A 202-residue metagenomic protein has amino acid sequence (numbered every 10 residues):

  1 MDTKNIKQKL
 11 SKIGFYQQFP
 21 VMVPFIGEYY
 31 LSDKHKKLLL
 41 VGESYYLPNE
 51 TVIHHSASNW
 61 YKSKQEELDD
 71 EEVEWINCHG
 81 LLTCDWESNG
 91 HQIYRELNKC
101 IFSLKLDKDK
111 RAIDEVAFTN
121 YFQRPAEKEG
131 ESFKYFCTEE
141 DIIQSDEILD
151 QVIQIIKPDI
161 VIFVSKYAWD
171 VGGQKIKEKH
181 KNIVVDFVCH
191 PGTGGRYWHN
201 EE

Functional and structural regions predicted by a protein language model:
M1-F15, F133-D150, Y167-E202: C-terminal capping/extension of enzyme domains
D2-I156, I160: A polyanion-binding, active-site-adjacent surface
